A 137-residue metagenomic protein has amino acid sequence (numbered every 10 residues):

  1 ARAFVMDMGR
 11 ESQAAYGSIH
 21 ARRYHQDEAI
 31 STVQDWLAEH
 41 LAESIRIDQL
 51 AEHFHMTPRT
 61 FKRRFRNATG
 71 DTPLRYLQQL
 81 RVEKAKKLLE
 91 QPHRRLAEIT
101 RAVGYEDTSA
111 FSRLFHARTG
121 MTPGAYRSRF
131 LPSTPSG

Functional and structural regions predicted by a protein language model:
A1-A21, T32: An amphipathic alpha-helical interaction segment
R2-M6, H116, L131: Short amphipathic alpha-helical surface patches that mediate protein-protein
E11-A14, A29-R46, F65-T69, K86-R95 (+2 more regions): Basic, amphipathic alpha-helical hairpins
R22-V33, T69, Q78-R81: N-terminal positioning helix adjacent to the helix-turn-helix/winged-helix DNA-binding module
E43-Q49, M56, R66-T108, S128-G137: Terminal helix-turn-helix DNA-binding modules in bacterial transcription factors
R59, S109, G124: Key DNA-contact positions within bacterial/archaeal DNA-binding proteins
F61, A85, F111: Short hydrophobic/aromatic patches on the structural cores and recognition surfaces of FHA
R81, S112-R113, T122-R127: Non-catalytic terminal regions of proteins
